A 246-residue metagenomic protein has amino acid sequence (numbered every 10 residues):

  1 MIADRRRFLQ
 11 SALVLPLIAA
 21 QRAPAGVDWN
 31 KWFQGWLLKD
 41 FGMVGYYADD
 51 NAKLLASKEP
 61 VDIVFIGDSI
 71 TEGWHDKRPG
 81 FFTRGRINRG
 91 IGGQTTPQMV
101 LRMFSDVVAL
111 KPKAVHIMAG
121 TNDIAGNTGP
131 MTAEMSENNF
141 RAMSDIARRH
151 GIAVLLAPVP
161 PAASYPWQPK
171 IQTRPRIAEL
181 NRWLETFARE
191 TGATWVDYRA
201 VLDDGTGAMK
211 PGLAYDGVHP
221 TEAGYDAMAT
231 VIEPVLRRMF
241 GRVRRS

Functional and structural regions predicted by a protein language model:
M1-V64, D76, G80-F81, L110 (+2 more regions): N-terminal secretory targeting modules
K39-V44, I91-T95, T173: Short, flexible loop segments at the rims of nucleotide/cofactor-binding pockets, characterized by
P60-D76, G92-T95: Catalytic nucleophile-elbow at a beta strand-turn-alpha helix junction centered on a G-D-S/GDSL motif, marking
P79-R86, V100-S246: Alpha-helical cap/lid subdomain in secreted, periplasmic, or secretory-pathway luminal O-acyl-processing enzymes
